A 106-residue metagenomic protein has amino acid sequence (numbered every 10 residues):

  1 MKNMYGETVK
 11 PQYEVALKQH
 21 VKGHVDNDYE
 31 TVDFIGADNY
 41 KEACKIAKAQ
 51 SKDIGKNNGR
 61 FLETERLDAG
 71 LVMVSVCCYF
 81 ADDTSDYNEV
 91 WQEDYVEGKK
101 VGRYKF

Functional and structural regions predicted by a protein language model:
M1, L17-V21, A49-G55: Short regulatory "switch" loops immediately downstream of catalytic or recognition motifs within protein catalytic
M1-K10, K99-F106: Short intrinsically disordered terminal tails
M4-T31: Short aromatic-glycine-(Arg/Gly/Cys) micro-motifs in beta-strand/loop hairpins
H20-K22, D38-Y40, Y79: Generic structural motif
N27-E42: A short, exposed loop/beta-hairpin motif centered on an aromatic-Gly-Thr core
Y40-C44, K48-S51: Residue-level detector of alpha-helical secondary structure
K52-F106: Short, mixed-charge low-complexity intrinsically disordered segments
